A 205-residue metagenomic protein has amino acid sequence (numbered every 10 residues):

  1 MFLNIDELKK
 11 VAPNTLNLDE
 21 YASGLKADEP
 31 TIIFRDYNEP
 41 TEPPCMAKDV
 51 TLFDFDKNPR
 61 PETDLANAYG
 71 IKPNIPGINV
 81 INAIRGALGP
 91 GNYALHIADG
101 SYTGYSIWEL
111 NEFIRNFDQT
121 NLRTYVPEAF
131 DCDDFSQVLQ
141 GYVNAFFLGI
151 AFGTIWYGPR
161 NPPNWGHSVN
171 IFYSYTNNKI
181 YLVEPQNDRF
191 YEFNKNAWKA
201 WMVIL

Functional and structural regions predicted by a protein language model:
F2-L205: A structural boundary/capping signal
